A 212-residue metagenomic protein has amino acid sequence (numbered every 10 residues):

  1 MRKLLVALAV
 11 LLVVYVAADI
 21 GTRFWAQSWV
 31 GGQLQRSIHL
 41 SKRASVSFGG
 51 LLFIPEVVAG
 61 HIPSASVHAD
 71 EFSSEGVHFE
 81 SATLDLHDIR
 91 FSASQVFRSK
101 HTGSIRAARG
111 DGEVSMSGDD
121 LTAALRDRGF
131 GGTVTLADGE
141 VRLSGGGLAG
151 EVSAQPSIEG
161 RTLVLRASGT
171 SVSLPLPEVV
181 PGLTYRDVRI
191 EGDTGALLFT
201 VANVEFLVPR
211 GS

Functional and structural regions predicted by a protein language model:
M1-G49, V58, L207-S212: Hydrophobic membrane-targeting and insertion signals
L40-D120, V141: N-terminal beta-strand/beta-hairpin edge segment
L51, D70-F72, H87-I89, G146-L148 (+4 more regions): Solvent-exposed coil/turn segments that connect beta secondary-structure elements in extracytoplasmic/periplasmic
S66, R142, V164, A196-L198: General beta-strand recognition
V67, F91-R98, S153-S157, Y185-R189: Extended lipid/amphipathic-ligand handling interfaces
F72-H78, L148-G150, V204-P209: Short, cysteine-centered beta-strand-loop-beta hairpins and adjacent loop/turn segments enriched in charged/polar
V114-G182: Soluble extracytoplasmic domains of inner/organellar membrane proteins
L174-S212: Extracytoplasmic/luminal low-complexity segments enriched in Pro/Gly and acidic/polar residues that act as flexible
